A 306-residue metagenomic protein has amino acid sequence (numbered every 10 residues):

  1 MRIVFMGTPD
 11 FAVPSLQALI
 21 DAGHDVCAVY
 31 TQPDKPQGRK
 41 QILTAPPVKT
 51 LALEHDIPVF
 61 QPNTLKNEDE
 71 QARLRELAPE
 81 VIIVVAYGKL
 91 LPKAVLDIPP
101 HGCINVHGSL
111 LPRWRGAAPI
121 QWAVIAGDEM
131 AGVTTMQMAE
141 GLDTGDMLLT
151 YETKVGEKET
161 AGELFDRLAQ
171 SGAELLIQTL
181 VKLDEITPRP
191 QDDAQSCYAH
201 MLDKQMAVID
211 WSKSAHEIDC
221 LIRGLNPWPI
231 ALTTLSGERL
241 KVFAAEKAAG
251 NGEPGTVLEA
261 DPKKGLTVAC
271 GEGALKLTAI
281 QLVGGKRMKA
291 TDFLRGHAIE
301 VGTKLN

Functional and structural regions predicted by a protein language model:
M1-K40: N-terminal Rossmann-like dinucleotide-binding module
G7, V29, A52, I82 (+7 more regions): A residue-level signal for conserved active-site and pocket-lining positions in enzyme catalytic cores
T8-F11, N63-K66, Y87-K89, A248: Short beta->alpha connector loops
A22, Q32, V81-A199, D203-Q205: Donor/substrate-binding cores of folate-linked one-carbon enzymes
D25, D56-P58, G102: Conserved beta-strand segments of alpha/beta enzyme cores
P36-A78: N-terminal glycine-/serine-/threonine-rich beta1-alpha1-beta2 phosphate-ribose binding loop of Rossmann-like
S212-N306: An anion-binding loop in the catalytic cleft
